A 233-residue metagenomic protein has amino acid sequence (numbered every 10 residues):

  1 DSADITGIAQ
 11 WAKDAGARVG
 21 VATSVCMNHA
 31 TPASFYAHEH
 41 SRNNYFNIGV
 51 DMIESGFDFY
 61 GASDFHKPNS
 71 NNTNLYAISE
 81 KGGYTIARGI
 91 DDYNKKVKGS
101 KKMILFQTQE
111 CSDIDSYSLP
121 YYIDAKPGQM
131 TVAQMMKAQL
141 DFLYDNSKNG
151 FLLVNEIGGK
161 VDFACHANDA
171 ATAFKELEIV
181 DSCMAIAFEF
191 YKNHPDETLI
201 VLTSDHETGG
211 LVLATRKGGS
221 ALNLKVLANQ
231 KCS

Functional and structural regions predicted by a protein language model:
D1, P32-S233: A post-motif C-terminal structural segment
S2-T6, Q10-S34, M52: Mobile, glycine-rich extracellular loop/lid and propeptide segments that shape or gate substrate/ligand access
